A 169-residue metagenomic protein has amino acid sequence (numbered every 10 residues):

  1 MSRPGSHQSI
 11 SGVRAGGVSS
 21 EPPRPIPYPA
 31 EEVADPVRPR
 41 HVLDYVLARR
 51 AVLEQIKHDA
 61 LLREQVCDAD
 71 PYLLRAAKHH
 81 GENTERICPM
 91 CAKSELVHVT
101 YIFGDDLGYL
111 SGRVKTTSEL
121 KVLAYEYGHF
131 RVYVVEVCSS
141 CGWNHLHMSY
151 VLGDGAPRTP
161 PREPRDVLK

Functional and structural regions predicted by a protein language model:
M1-H129, L146-K169: N-terminal pre-domain and mature-chain start segments
C88-C91, V137-C141: Short cysteine-rich clusters marking metal-coordination/redox-active sites
R131-E136: Generic beta-strand structural signal
